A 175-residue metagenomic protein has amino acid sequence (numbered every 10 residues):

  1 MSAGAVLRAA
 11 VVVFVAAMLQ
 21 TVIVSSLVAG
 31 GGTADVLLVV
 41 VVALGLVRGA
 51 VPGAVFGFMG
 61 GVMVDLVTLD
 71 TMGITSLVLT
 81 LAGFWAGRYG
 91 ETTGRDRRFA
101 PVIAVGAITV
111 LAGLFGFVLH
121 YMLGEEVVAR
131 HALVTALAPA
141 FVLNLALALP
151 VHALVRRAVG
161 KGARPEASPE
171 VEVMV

Functional and structural regions predicted by a protein language model:
M1-V175: Terminal, non-globular segments
